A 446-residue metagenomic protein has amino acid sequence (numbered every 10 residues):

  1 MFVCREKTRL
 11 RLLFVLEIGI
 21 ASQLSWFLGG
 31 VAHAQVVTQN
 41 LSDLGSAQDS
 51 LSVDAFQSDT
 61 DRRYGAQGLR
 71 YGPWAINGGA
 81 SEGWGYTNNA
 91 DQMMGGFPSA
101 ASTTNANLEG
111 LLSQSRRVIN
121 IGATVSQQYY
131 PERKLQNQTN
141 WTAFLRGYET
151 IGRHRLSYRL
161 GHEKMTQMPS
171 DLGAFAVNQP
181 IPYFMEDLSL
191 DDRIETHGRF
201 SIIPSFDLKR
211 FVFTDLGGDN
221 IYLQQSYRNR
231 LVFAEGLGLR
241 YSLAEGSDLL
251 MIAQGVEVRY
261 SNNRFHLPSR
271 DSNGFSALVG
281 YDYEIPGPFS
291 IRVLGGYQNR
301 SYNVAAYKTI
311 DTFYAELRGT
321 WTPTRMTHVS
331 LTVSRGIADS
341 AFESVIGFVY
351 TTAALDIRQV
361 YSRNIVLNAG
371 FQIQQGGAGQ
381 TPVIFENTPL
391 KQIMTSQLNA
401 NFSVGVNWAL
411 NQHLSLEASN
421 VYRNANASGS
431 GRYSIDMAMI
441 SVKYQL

Functional and structural regions predicted by a protein language model:
M1-D54: Cleavable N-terminal export/targeting peptides
A34-L446: Gram-negative and organellar
